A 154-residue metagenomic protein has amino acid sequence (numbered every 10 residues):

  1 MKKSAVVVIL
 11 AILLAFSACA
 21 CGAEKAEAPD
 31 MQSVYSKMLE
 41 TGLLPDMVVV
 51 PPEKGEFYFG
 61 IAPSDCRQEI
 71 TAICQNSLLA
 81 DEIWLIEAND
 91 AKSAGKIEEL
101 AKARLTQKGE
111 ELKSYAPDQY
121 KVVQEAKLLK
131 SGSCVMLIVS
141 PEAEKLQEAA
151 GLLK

Functional and structural regions predicted by a protein language model:
M1-I9: Bacterial N-terminal signal peptides that target proteins for export
S17-A20: C-terminal motif of bacterial Sec signal peptides marking the signal peptidase cleavage site
P29-M47: Post-signal peptide N-terminal segment of mature Sec-exported envelope proteins
Q32-Y35, G55, I83, A94 (+2 more regions): Extracytoplasmic/secreted envelope proteins and their assembly/folding machinery, especially bacterial periplasmic
V48-A80, K92, K96: Short, compositionally biased low-complexity segments enriched in polar/charged residues
Q75, D118-K154: A short, solvent-exposed beta-edge/loop patch
E82-D90, C134-I138: Second-shell loop/turn segments in exported
A91-K130: Short Gly/Thr-rich strand-loop-strand
